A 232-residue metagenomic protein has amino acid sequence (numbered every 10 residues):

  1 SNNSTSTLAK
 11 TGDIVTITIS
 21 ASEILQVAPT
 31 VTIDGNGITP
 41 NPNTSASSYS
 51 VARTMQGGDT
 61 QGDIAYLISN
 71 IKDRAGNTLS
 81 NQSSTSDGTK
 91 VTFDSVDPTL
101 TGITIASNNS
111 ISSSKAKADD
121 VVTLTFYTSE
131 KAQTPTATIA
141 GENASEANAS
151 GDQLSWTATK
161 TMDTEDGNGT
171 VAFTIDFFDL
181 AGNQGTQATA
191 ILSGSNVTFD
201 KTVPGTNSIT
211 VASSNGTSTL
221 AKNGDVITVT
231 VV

Functional and structural regions predicted by a protein language model:
S1-L8, P98-K115, G205-K222: Short, solvent-exposed loop/edge segments of extracellular or virion-exposed proteins
K10-T16, K117-T123, K222-T228: Short coil/turn motif common to extracellular beta-sandwich-like domains
I17-A21, L124-T128, V229-V231: Aromatic/hydrophobic beta-strand junction motif of beta-rich domains
S22-A28, Y127-T134: Short proline/glycine-enriched turn/loop motifs at strand-loop junctions of beta-rich domains
V27-G35, T134-G141, T210-V211: Change to "...patches in solvent-exposed regions of secreted, membrane-anchored, or virion-exposed structural
V31, V51-R74, N81-T85, A137 (+2 more regions): Contiguous beta-strand segments of beta-sheet-rich domains
G35-P40, G141-E146, G216: Short, solvent-exposed loop/linker segments at beta-strand-coil boundaries, enriched for Pro/Gly and Ser/Thr
D73, T85-I103, A190-A212: Flexible, low-complexity linkers/stalks enriched in Thr/Pro that connect modular domains
